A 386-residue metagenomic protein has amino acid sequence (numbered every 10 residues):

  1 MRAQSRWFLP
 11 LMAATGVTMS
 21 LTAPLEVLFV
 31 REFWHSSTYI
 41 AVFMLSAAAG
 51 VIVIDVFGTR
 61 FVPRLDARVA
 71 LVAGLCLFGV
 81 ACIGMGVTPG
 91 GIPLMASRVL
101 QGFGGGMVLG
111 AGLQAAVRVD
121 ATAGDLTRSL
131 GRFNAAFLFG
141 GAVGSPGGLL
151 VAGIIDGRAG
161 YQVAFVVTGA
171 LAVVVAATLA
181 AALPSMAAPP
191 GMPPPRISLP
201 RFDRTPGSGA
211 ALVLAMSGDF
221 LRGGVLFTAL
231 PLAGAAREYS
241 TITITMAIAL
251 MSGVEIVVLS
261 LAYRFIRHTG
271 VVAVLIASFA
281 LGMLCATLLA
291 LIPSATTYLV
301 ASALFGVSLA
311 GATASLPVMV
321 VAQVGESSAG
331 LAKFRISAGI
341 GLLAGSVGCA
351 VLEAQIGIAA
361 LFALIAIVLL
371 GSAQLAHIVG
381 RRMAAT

Functional and structural regions predicted by a protein language model:
M1-A48, A210-A215, D219-R237, I244: Helix-loop boundary and gating motifs at the non-cytosolic
M1-R2, L183-S217: Juxtamembrane intracellular "pre-TM" segments in multi-pass secondary transporters
E26, M107-A121, G311-G325: Intracellular juxtamembrane helix-capping segments at the cytosolic ends of symmetry-related transmembrane helices
I54-D66, V258-G270, E353: Helix-to-loop junctions at the C-terminal end of transmembrane segments in multipass secondary transporters
V69-I83, A273-T287: Structural signature of the two symmetry-related core transmembrane helices
A81, I92-Q101, T296-L304: Paired small-residue
S97-F137: Cytoplasmic helix-loop-helix junction between adjacent transmembrane helices in 12-TM secondary transporters
G148-L149, G169-G191, S372-G380: C-terminal membrane-cytosol helix-exit motif in multi-pass small-molecule transporters
